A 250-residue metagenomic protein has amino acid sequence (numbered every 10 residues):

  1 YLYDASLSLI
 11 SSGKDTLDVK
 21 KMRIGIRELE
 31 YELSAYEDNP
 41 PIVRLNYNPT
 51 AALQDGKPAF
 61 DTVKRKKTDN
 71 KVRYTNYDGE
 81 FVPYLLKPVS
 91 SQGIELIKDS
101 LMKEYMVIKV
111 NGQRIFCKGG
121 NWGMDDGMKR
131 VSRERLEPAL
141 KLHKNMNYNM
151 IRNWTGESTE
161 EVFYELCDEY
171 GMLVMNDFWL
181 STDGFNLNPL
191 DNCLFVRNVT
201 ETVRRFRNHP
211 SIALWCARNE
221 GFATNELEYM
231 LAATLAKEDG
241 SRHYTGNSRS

Functional and structural regions predicted by a protein language model:
Y1-D126, R130-M150: Secreted/periplasmic carbohydrate-active enzymes, especially glycoside hydrolases
L85-L86, G93-K98, R152-S250: Substrate-binding/catalytic cleft of secreted carbohydrate-active enzymes, primarily glycoside hydrolases
